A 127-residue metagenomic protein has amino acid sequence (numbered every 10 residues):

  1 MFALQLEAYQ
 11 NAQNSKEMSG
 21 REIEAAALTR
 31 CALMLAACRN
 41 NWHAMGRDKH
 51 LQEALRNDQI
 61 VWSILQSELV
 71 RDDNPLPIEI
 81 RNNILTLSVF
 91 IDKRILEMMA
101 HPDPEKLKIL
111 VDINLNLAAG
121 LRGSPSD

Functional and structural regions predicted by a protein language model:
M1-I60, V70-R71, R81-D127: N-terminal intrinsically disordered, cationic/polar leader segments that include organellar targeting peptides
S63: Alpha-helical elements of the RecA-like P-loop NTPase motor core of helicases
